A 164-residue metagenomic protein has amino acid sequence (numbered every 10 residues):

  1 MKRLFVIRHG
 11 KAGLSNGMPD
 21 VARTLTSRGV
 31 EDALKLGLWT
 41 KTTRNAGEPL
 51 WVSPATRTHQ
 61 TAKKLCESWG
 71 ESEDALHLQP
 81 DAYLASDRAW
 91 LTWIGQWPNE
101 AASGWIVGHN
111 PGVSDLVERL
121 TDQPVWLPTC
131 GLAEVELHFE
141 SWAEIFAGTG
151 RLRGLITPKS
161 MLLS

Functional and structural regions predicted by a protein language model:
K2-A82, P124-L127, S164: Active-site-proximal alpha-helix that buttresses catalytic centers in soluble enzyme cores
T58-H59, D87, V113-S114: Short, well-ordered alpha-helical microsegments
T61-L65, W90, L116-V117: Hydrophobic packing residues within well-ordered alpha-helices of enzyme cores
A82-I94: Short alpha-helix plus adjacent loop in nuclease-associated cores
G95-W105, G148-P158: A polyampholytic, Gly/Pro-enriched intrinsically disordered region
Q96-W105, N110-G131: Non-DNA-binding regulatory cores of transcription-related proteins, predominantly C-terminal effector-binding
Q123-R153: Domain-level recognition of soluble alpha/beta enzyme cores, biased toward histidine phosphatases/phosphomutases
